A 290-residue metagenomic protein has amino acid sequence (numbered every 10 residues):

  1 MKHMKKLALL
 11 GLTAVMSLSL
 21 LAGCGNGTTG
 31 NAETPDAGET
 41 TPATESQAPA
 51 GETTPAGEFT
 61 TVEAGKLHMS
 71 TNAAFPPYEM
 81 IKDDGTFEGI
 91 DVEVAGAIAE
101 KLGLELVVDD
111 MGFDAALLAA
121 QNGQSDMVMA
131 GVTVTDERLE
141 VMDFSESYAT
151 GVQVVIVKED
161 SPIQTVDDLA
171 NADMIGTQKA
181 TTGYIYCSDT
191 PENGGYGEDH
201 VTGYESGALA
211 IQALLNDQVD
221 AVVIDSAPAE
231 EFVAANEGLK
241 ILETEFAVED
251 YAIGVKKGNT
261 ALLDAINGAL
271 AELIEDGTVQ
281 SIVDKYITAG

Functional and structural regions predicted by a protein language model:
L20-S46: Bacterial lipoprotein signal-peptidase II cleavage site
N26, P55-F59, A64, T182-T202 (+2 more regions): Ligand-binding clefts/hinges and TM-proximal coupling segments of bilobed small-molecule sensing domains
P55-G131: Extracytoplasmic small-molecule ligand-binding "clamshell" domains of the periplasmic binding protein/Venus flytrap
A73, T150-V157, S226, E230-A271 (+1 more regions): Periplasmic-binding protein-like
A73-P76, F87-E100, V152-A208, A221 (+1 more regions): Bilobed "Venus flytrap"/periplasmic-binding protein-like clamshell domains and structurally analogous long
V92-K101, D160-S161, D167, K179-T181 (+1 more regions): Extended ligand-binding regions for polar small-molecule ligands
G96, E100, E105-D168, E245: Acidic, polar ligand-binding/catalytic clefts
D114-A115, V132-E140, I185-D189, A213-N216 (+1 more regions): A ligand-binding cleft/hinge motif common to bilobed small-molecule-binding domains
